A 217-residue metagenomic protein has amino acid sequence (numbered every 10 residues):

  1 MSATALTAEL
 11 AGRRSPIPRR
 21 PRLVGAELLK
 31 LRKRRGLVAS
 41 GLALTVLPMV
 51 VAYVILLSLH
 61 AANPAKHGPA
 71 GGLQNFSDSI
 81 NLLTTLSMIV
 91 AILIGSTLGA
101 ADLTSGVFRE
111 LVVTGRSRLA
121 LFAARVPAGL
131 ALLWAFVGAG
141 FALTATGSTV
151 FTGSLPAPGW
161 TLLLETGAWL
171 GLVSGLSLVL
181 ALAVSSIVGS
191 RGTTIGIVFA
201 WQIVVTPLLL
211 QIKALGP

Functional and structural regions predicted by a protein language model:
S2-I17, L37-L98, F122-G189, A200 (+1 more regions): Secretory targeting signals
R20-R32: A short amphipathic helical element positioned immediately N-terminal to and/or at the very start of a transmembrane
K30, A100, L111-V113, A181 (+1 more regions): Helix-capping/transition residues at the boundaries of transmembrane alpha-helices and the short helical linkers
R35-A39, V107, A120, T193-T194: Residue-level recognition of membrane-helix boundary sites in multi-pass small-molecule transporters
I92-T114, R118-L119, V126: Transmembrane helix boundary and interhelical loop/hinge segments in multi-pass membrane proteins
I197: Active-site-proximal polar cores
